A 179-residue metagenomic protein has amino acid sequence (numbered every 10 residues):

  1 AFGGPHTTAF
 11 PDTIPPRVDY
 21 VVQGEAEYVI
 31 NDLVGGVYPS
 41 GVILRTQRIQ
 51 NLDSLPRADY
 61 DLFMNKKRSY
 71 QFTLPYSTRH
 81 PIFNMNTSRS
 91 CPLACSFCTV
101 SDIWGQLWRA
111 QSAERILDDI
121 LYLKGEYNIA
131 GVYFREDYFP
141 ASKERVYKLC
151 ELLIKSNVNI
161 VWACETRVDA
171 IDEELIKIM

Functional and structural regions predicted by a protein language model:
A1-P56: Glycine-rich beta-alpha loop elements in corrinoid/cobalamin-binding modules across cobalamin-dependent enzymes
Y60-M179: Radical SAM [4Fe-4S] cluster-binding motif and immediate context
